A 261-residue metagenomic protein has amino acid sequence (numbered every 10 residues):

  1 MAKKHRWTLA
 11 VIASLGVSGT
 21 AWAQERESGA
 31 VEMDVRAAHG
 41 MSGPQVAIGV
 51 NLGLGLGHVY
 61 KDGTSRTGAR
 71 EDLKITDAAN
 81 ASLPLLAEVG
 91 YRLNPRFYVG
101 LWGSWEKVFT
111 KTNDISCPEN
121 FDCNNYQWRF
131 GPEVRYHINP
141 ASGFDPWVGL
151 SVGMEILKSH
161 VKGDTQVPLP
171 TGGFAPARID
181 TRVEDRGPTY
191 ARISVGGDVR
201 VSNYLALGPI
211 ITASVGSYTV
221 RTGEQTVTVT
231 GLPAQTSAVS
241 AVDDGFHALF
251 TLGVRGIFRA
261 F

Functional and structural regions predicted by a protein language model:
M1-L9: Bacterial N-terminal signal peptides that target proteins for export
A23-R92, V99, K107, T112 (+2 more regions): Short glycine/proline- and aromatic-enriched beta-strand/turn motifs that initiate or cap beta-hairpins
M33, A37, V50-L54, L85-Y91 (+6 more regions): Residues on the lipid-exposed face of transmembrane beta-strands in outer-membrane beta-barrel proteins
L54-R66, K107-I115, N124, P140 (+3 more regions): Gram-negative outer-membrane beta-barrel proteins
K61, V108, I193, R200-F261: Predominantly the C-terminal beta-signal and adjacent terminal strand-loop region of outer-membrane beta-barrel
G63-E71, I115-N125, G163-G172, E224-A234: Flexible, surface-exposed loop regions and adjacent strand-edge segments of Gram-negative outer-membrane beta-barrel
G68-I75, K111-C123, R135, F174-V183 (+1 more regions): Extracellular loop and loop/strand-boundary signature of outer-membrane beta-barrel proteins
R96-V99, S142-F144, Y204-L207: Repeated loop/turn-to-beta-strand initiation elements of outer-membrane beta-barrel proteins
